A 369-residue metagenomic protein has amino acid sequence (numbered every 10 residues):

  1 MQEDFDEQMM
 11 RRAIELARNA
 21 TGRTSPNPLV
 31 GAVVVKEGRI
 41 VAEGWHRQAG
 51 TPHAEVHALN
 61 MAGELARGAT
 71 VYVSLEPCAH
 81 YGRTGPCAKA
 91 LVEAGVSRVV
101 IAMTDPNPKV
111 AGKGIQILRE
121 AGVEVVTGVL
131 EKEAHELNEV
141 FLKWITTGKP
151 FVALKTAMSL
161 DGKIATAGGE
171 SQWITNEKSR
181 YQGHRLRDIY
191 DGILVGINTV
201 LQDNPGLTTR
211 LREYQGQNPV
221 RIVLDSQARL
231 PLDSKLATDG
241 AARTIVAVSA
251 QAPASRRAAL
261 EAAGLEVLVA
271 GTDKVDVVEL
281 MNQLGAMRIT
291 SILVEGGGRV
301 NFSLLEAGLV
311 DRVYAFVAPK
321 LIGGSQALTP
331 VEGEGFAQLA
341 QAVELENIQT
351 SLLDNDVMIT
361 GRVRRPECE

Functional and structural regions predicted by a protein language model:
Q2-N27, R83, F151-V152, M158-E369: Enzymes that bind and transform nitrogen-containing heteroaromatic metabolites
A13-A17, E37-G44, E133-T146, K235-A242: A short, flexible N-terminal coil/short beta segment enriched in small residues
G22-P26, I115, V129-A157: Proteins enriched for Cys/Gly/acidic motifs involved in redox and nucleic-acid/cofactor modification
G31: Helix-turn-helix
V34-E133, V220, G240, I245 (+2 more regions): Zn2+-dependent cytidine deaminase-like catalytic core
N107-A111, T127-L130, I145-K149, Q172-N176: Short capping loops/turns at secondary-structure boundaries
P108-K109, H135, N301, G323: Generic structural signal for helix capping and beta-alpha/helix-loop junctions
